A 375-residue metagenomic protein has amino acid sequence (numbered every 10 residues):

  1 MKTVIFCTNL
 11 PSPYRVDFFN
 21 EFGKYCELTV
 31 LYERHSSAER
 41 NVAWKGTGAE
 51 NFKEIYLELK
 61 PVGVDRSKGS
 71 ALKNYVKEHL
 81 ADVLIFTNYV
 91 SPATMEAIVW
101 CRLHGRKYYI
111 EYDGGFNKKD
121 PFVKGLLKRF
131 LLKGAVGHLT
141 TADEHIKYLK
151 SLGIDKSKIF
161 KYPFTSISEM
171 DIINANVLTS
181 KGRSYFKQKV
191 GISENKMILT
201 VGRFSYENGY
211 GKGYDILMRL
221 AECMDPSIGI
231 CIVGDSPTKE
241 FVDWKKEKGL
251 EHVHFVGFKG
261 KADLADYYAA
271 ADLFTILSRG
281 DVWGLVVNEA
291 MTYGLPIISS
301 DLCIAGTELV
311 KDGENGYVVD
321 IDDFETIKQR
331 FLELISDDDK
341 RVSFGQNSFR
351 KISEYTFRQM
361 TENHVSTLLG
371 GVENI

Functional and structural regions predicted by a protein language model:
I5, K181, I192-K212, M218-A221: Conserved donor-binding/catalytic core segment of Leloir-type glycosyltransferases
P92, R106-K124, G134-G137, T141 (+1 more regions): A short, histidine- and acid-enriched strand-loop-helix "catalytic/donor-clamping" loop that lines the nucleotide-sugar
K133-Y185, I192: Donor nucleotide-sugar binding/catalytic pocket of nucleotide-sugar-dependent glycosyltransferases
F241-A262: Nucleotide-activated donor-binding/catalytic signature segment of Leloir-type glycosyltransferases, i.e., the conserved
F258-K259, D266-A271: Short alpha-helical donor nucleotide-sugar binding micro-motif in glycosyltransferases
R279: Aromatic "clamp/platform" in nucleotide-sugar-dependent glycosyltransferases that forms part of the donor/acceptor
P296-S300: Short hydrophobic beta-strand element within catalytic cores of glycosyltransferases and related nucleotide-activated
K311-G313, Y317-F324, L332-D339: Conserved acidic donor-binding segment of nucleotide-sugar-dependent glycosyltransferases
